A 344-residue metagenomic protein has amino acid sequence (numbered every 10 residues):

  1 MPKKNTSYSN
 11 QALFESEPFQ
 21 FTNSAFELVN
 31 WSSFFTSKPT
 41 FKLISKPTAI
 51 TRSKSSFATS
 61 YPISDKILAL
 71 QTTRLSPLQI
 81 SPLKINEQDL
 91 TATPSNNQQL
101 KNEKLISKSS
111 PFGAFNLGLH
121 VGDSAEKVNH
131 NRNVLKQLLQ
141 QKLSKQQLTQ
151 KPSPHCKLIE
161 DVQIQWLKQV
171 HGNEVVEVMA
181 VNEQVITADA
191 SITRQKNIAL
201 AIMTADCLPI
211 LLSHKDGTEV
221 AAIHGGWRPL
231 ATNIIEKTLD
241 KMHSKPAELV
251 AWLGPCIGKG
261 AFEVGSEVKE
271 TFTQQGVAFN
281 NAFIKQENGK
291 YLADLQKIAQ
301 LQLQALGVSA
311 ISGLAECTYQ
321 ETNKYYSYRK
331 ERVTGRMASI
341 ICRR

Functional and structural regions predicted by a protein language model:
P2-R344: Active-site microenvironment for binding and transforming phosphate-containing groups
